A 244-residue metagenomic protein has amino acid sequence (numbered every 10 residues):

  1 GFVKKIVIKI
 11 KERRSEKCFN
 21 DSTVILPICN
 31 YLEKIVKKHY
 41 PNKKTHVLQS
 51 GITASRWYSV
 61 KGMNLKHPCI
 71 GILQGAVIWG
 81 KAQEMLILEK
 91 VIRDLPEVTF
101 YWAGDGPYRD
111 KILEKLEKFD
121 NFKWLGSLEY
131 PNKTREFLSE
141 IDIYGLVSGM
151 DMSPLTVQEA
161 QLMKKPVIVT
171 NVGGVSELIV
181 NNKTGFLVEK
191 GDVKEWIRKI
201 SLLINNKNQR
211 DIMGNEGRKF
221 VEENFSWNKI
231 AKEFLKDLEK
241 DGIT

Functional and structural regions predicted by a protein language model:
K5-I25: Membrane-proximal helix-turn-helix segments that form the acceptor-binding/catalytic region of lipid-linked
L26, G62-M85, E89-R93, Y101: Conserved donor-binding/catalytic core segment of Leloir-type glycosyltransferases
K37-K38, G51-H67, K81: Acidic anion/phosphate-binding donor-loop and adjacent secondary structure in glycosyltransferase catalytic cores
D110-E129: Nucleotide-activated donor-binding/catalytic signature segment of Leloir-type glycosyltransferases, i.e., the conserved
G149: Aromatic "clamp/platform" in nucleotide-sugar-dependent glycosyltransferases that forms part of the donor/acceptor
P166-V169: Short hydrophobic beta-strand element within catalytic cores of glycosyltransferases and related nucleotide-activated
N181-N182, F186-V193, L202-N208: Conserved acidic donor-binding segment of nucleotide-sugar-dependent glycosyltransferases
E195, L202, Q209-E223, E233-K236: A short, well-ordered alpha-helix in the C-terminal region of glycosyltransferases
